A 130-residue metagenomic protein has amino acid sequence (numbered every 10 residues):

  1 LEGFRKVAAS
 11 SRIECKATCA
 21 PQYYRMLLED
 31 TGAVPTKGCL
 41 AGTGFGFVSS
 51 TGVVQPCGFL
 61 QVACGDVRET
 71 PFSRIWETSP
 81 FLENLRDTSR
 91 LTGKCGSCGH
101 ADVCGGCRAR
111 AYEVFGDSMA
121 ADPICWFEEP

Functional and structural regions predicted by a protein language model:
L1-A63, A101-V103: A C-terminal junction/extension of Radical SAM enzymes
F59-P130: Flexible mid-to-C-terminal extensions adjoining Fe-S/redox cofactors in radical SAM and related proteins
